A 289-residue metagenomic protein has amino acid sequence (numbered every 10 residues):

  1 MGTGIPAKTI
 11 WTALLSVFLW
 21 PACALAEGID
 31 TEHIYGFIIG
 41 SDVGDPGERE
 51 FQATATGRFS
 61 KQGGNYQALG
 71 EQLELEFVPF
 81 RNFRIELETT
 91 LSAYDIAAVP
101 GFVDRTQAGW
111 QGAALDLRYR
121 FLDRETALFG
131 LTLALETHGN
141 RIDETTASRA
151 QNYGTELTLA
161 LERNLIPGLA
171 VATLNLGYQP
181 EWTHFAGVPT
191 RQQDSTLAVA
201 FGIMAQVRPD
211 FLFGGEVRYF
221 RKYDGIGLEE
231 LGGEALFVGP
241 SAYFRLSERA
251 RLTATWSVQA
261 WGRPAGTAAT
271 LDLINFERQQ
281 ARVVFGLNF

Functional and structural regions predicted by a protein language model:
M1-A7: N-terminal secretory signal peptides that target proteins for export/translocation
K8-A22: Bacterial N-terminal signal peptides
A26-F289: Transmembrane beta-barrel domains of Gram-negative outer membranes and organellar outer membranes
